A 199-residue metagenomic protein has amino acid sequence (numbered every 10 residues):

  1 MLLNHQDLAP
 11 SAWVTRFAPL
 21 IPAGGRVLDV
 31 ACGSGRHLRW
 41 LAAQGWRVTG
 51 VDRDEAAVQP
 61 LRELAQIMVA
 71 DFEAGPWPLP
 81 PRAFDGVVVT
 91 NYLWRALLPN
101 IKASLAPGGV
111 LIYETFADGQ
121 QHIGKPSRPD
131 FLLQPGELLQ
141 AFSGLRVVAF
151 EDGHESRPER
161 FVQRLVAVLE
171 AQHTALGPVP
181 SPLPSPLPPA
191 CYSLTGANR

Functional and structural regions predicted by a protein language model:
M1-P22: S-adenosyl-L-methionine
G24-G33: Conserved class I S-adenosyl-L-methionine
G35-A74: Class I SAM-dependent methyltransferase SAM/SAH-binding core
P78-G86: A short acidic, Gly/Pro-enriched loop at the edge of an enzyme's catalytic core that lines a small-molecule cofactor
L105-A106: Helix-to-beta-strand junctions that scaffold the AdoMet/dcAdoMet cofactor pocket in Class I SAM-dependent enzymes
G109-F116: Conserved beta-strand signature within the Rossmann-like core of class I S-adenosyl-L-methionine
D130-G144: Short alpha-helix
S156-R199: Core SAM-dependent methyltransferase catalytic element
